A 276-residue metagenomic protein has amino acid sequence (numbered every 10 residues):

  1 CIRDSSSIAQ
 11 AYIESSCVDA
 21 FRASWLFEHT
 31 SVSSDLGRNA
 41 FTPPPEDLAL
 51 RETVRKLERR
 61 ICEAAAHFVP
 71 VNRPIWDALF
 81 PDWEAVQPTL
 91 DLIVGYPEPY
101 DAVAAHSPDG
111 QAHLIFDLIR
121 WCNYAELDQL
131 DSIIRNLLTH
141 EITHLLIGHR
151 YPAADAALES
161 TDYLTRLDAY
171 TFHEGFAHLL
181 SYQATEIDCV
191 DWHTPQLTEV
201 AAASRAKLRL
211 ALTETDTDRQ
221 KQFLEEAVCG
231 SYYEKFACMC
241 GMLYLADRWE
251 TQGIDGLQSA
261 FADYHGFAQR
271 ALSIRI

Functional and structural regions predicted by a protein language model:
R3, L79, H149-L210, I276: Post-HExxH zinc-binding segment in Zn-dependent metallohydrolases
R3-L48, C238: N-terminal mature-domain "stem" immediately C-terminal to a signal peptide or N-terminal signal-anchor/transmembrane
V54-H113, D131: Auxiliary, metal-adjacent structural segments of Zn-dependent hydrolase domains
C62-V69, D131, R135, R166 (+3 more regions): Solvent-exposed, acidic/flexible segments
W76, W83-L92, C189-P195, D255-D263: Surface-exposed patches in mature extracellular/periplasmic domains of secreted proteins
R120-L138: Short pre-active-site segment immediately N-terminal to the catalytic Zn-binding motif
L137-H149, G175: Catalytic glutamate of the conserved HExxH
H193-I276: Pan-zinc metallopeptidase signature
